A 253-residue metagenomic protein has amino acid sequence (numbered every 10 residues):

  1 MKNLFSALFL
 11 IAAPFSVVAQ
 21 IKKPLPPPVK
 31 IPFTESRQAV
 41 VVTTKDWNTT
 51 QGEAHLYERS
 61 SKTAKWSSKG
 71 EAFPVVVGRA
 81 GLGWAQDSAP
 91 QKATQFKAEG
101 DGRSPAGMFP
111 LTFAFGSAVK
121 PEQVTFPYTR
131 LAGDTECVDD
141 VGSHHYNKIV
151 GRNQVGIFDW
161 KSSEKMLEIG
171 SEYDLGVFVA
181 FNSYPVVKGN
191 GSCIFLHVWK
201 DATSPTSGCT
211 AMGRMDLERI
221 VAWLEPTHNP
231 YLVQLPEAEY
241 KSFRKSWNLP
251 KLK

Functional and structural regions predicted by a protein language model:
M1-I21: Bacterial Sec-dependent N-terminal signal peptides
I21-T206, M215-K253: Cell wall/extracellular polymer interaction/catalysis modules
M212: A conserved hydrophobic position in a structured secondary element of the catalytic/binding core that shapes
